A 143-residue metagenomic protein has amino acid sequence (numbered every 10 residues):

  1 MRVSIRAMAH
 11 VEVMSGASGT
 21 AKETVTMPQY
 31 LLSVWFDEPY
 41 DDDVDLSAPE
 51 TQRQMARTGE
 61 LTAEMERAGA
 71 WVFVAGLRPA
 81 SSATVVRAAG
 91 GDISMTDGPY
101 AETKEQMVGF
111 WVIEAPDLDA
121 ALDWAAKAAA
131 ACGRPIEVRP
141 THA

Functional and structural regions predicted by a protein language model:
V3-T26: Short, Lys/Arg-enriched N-terminal segments with co-localized hydrophobic residues within the first ~10-30 amino acids
A21-A143: Conserved, structured core segments of small domains
